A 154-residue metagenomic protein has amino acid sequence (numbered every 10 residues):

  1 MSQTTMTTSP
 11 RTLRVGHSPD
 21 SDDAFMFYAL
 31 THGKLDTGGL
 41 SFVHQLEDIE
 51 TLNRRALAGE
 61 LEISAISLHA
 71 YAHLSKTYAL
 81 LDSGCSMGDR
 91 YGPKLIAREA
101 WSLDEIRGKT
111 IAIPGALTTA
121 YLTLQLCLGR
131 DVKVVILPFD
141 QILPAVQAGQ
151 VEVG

Functional and structural regions predicted by a protein language model:
M1-S86, R90, A97: N-terminal hydrophobic or amphipathic helices and topogenic motifs
P10-H32, P93-V153: Bilobed "Venus flytrap"/periplasmic-binding protein-like clamshell domains and structurally analogous long
N53-R55, L61-A65, I142-G154: Ligand-binding pocket segment of bilobal, Venus flytrap-like solute-binding proteins
